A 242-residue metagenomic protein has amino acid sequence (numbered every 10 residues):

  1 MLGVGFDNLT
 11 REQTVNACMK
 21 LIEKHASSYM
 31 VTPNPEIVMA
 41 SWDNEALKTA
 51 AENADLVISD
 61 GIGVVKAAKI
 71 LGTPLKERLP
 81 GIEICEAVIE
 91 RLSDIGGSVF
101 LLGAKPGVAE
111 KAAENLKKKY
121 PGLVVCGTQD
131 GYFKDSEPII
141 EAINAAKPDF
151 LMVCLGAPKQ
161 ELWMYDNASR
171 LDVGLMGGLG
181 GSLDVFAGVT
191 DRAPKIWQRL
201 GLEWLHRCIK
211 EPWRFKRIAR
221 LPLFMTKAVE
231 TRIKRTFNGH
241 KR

Functional and structural regions predicted by a protein language model:
M1-E77: N-terminal nucleotide/polyanion-binding subdomain common to many enzyme families
N34-V38, L155-Q160, S182-L183: Short glycine-rich anion-binding loops that position phosphate/pyrophosphate groups of nucleotides and phosphorylated
E45-N53, E161-G181: A short, gly/pro- and small-residue-rich
D55, C126, D149, G174: Conserved acidic residues
V65-A142, A146: Conserved beta-alpha
V65-A68, R192-R242: A transmembrane-helix-recognition feature enriched in membrane-embedded lipid enzymes and envelope glyco-/phospholipid
G131-K134, G174-K210: Short, flexible loop segments at boundaries between secondary-structure elements
I143-M152, G156-A157, V173: Proline-aspartate-enriched helix->loop->beta-strand connector
